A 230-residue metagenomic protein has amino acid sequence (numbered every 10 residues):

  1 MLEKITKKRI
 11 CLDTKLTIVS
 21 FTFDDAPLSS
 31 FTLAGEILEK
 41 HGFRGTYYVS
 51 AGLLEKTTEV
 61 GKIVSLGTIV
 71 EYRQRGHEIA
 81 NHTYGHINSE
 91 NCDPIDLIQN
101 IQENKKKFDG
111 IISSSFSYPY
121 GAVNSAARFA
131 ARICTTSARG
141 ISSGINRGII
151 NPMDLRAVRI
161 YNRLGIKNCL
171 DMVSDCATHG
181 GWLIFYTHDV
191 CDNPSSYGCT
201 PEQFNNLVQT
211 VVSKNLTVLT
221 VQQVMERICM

Functional and structural regions predicted by a protein language model:
L2-D13, G45-T46, A51, E55-K56 (+3 more regions): C-terminal domain-boundary segment and adjacent tail
D13-V19: A short, charged/proline- and glycine-enriched loop that marks the coil->beta-strand transition at the N-terminal
S20-F23, A80, Y186-T187, V218: Generic enzyme active-site microenvironment
F23-D25, S29-F31: Conserved beta-strand->loop/alpha-helix structural units within folded catalytic cores of enzymes with alpha/beta
F31-K40, L66, V70, Q74 (+5 more regions): Amphipathic, non-transmembrane alpha-helical secondary structure
F31-T32, S125-A126, S195: Short N-terminal helix/helix-N-cap motif within the alpha/beta-hydrolase-1
E39-T136, I141-S142, G148-R156, G180-D192: Metal-dependent polysaccharide deacetylase catalytic core of the NodB/CE4 family, i.e., the active-site-bearing domain
T58-V60, I160-K167, G198: Active-site glycine- and acidic-residue-rich loops that bind and position anionic ligands or nucleotide-like cofactors
